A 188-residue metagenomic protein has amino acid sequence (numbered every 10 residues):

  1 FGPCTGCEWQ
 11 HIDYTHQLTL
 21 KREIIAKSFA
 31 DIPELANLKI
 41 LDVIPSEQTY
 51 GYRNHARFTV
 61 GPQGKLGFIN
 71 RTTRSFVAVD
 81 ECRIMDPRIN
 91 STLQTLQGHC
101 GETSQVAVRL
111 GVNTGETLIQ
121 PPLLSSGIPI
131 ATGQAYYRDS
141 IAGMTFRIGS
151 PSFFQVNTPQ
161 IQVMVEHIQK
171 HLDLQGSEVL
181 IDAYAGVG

Functional and structural regions predicted by a protein language model:
F1-G188: Accessory RNA-recognition modules of RNA-modification enzymes
